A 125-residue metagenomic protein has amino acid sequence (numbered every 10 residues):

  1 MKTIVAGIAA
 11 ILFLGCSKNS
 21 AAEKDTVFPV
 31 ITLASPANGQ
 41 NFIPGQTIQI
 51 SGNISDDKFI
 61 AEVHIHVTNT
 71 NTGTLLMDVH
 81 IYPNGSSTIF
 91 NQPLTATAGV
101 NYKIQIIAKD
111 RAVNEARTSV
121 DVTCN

Functional and structural regions predicted by a protein language model:
L12-G15: C-terminal motif of bacterial Sec signal peptides marking the signal peptidase cleavage site
N19-T32: Proline/serine/threonine-rich low-complexity linkers at boundaries of modular beta-sandwich domains
Q40, I50-K58, N69, D110: Extracellular acidic, Ser/Thr/Pro-rich low-complexity tracts
Y82-N91: Aromatic sugar-binding surface patches on proteins that engage polysaccharides or sugar-phosphate polymers
L94-N101: Surface-exposed, short loops/turns at beta-strand junctions within beta-sandwich domains
I106-A108: Conserved structural position at the C-terminal beta-strand of extracellular beta-sandwich adhesion modules
V113-R117: A structural signal for beta-strand boundary/capping segments at domain termini and interdomain linkers
D121-N125: Short beta-strand edge segments in extracellular beta-sheet folds
